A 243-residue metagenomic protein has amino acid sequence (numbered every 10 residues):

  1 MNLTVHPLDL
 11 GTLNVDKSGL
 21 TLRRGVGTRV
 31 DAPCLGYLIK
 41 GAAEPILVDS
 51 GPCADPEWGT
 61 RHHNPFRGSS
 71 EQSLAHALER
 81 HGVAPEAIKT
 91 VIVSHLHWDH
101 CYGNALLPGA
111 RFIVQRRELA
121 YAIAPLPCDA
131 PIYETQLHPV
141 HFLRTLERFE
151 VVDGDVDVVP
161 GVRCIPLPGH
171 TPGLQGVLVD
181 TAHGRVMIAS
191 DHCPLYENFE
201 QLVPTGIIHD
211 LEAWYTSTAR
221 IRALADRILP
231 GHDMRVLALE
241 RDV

Functional and structural regions predicted by a protein language model:
M1-H6: Extreme N-terminal starter segment of soluble prokaryotic enzymes
P7, G36-K40, I46, D153-A182: Core dinuclear metal-dependent hydrolase active-site scaffold
T12-H76, G176-D191: Conserved beta-strand hairpin/beta-sheet module of binuclear metal-dependent hydrolase folds, prominently
L47-S50, K89-H95, V114-Q115, P166-G169 (+3 more regions): Active-site neighborhood of phospho(di)ester-bond hydrolases with catalytic His/Asp-centered motifs
P52, W98, G173, P194 (+1 more regions): Short, glycine/acidic-enriched loop or turn micro-motifs at the edges of active sites
N64-V114: Active-site metal-binding motif and surrounding structural segment of the metallo-beta-lactamase
R67-H76, G176, D180-V243: Cap/insert and terminal regions of metallo-dependent hydrolase folds
S69-Q72, H76-V83, A87, R116-P166 (+2 more regions): Metallo-beta-lactamase
